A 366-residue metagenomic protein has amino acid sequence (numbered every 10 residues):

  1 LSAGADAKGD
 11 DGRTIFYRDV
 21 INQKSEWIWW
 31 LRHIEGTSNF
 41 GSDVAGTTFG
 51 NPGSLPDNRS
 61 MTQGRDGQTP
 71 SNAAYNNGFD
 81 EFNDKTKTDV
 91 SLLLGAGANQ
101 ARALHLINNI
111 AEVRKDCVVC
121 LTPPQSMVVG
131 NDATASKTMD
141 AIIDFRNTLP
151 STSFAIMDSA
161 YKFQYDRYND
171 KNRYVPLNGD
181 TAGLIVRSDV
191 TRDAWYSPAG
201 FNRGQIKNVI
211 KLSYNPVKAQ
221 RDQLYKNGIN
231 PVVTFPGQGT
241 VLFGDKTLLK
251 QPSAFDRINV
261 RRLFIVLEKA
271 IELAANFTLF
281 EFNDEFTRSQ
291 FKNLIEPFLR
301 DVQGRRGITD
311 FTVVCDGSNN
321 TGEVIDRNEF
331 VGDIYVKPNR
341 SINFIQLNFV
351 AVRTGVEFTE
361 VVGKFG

Functional and structural regions predicted by a protein language model:
S2-G366: Structured, hydrophobic secondary-structure cores that serve as assembly/anchoring elements
